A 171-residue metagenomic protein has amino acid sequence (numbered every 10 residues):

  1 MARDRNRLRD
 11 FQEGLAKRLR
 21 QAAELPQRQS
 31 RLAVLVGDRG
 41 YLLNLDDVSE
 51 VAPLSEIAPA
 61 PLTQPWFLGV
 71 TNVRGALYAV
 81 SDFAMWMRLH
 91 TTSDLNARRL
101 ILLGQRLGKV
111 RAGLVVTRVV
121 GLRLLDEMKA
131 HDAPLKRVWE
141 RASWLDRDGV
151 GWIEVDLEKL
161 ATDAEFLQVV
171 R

Functional and structural regions predicted by a protein language model:
M1-R171: An acidic, low-aromatic, low-complexity terminal/linker signal
